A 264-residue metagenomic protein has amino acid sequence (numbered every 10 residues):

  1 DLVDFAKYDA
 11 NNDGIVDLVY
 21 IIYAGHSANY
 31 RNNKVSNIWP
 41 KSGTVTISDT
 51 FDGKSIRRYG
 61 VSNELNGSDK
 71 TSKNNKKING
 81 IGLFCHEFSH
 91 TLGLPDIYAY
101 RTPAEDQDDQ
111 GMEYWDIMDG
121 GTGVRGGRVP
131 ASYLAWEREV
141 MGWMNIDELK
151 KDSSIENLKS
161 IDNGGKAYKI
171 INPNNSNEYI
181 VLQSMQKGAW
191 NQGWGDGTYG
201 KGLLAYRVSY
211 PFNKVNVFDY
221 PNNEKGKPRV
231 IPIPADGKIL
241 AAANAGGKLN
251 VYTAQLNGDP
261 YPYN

Functional and structural regions predicted by a protein language model:
D1-D4, P262: Short, solvent-exposed coil/turn linker segments
V3-L18: Acidic, glycine-anchored loop motifs typical of Ca2+
A10, W39, D49, I56 (+6 more regions): Compositionally biased, low-complexity repeat tracts
D13, S42, D52, Y59 (+5 more regions): Feature targets compositionally biased, intrinsically disordered low-complexity regions with long contiguous runs
L18-G197, S209-N213: Extracellular hydrolytic enzyme modules, especially secreted metalloproteases of the metzincin/thermolysin-like class
I161-N264: Extracellular low-complexity, Gly/Ser/Thr-rich intrinsically disordered linkers and protease-sensitive activation/hinge
